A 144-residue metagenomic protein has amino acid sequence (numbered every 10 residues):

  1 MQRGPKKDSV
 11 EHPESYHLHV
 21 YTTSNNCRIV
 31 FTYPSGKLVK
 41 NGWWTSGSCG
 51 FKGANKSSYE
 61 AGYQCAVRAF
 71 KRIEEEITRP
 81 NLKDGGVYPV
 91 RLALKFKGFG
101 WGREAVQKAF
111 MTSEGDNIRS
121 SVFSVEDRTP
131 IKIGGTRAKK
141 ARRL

Functional and structural regions predicted by a protein language model:
M1-L144: Ribosome-associated RNA-binding proteins
